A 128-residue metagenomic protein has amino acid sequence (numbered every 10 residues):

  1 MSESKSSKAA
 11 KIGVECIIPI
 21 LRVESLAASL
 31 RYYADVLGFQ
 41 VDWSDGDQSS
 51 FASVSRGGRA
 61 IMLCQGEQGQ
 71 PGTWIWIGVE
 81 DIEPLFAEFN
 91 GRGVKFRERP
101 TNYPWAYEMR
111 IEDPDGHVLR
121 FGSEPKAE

Functional and structural regions predicted by a protein language model:
M1-A28, T73-I75, S123-E128: N-terminal beta-strand motif that seeds the catalytic metal site of vicinal oxygen chelate
G13-V14, I20-A60: Core segments of cupin and vicinal oxygen chelate
E15-E24, A52-S55, G66-R92, Y107-E112: Vicinal oxygen chelate
S29-A34, F89, D113-G116: Conserved active-site tyrosine of GNAT-family acetyltransferases
D42, V79, E88, D115 (+1 more regions): A beta-strand edge to alpha-helix "cap/lid" segment located at domain peripheries
S49, G69, P104, P125-E128: A short acidic/small-residue loop/turn micro-motif
